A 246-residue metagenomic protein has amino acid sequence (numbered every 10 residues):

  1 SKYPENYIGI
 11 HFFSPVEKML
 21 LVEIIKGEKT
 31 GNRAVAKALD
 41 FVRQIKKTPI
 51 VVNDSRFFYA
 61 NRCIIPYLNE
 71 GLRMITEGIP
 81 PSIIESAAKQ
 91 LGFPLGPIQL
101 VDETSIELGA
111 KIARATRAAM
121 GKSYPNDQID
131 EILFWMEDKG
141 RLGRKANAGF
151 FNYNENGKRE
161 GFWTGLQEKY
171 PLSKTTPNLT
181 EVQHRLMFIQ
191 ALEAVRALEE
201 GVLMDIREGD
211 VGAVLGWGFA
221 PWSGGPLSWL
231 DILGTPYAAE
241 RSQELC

Functional and structural regions predicted by a protein language model:
S1-C246: N-terminal glycine-rich phosphate-binding loop for ADP-containing cofactors
